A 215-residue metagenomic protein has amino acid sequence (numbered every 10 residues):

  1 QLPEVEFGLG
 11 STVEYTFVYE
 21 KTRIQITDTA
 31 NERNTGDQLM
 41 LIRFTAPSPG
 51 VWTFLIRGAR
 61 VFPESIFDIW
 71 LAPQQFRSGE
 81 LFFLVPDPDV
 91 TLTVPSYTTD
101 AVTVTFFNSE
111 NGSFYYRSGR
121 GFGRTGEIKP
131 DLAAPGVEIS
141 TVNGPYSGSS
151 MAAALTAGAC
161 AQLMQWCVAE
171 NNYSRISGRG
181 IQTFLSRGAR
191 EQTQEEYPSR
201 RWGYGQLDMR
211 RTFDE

Functional and structural regions predicted by a protein language model:
Q1, G136-R200, Q206: Hydrolase catalytic cores
Q1-L2, E6-N31, L84-Q165, R211: Extracellular S/T/G-rich loop segment that most often corresponds to the catalytic His/Ser-adjacent loop
V18-A59, F67-A72: Beta-sandwich interaction modules
S48, R60-F62, G123, E138: Residues that cap or initiate secondary-structure elements
G50-T53, R117, N143, Y204: Broad hydrophobic/π-residue packing in well-ordered secondary structure
F62-P88, F106: Long, charge-dense accessory insertions within large macromolecular proteins
Y97, T183, R187, R211-D214: Charged/polar, solvent-exposed surface patches and flexible loops
R201-E215: Carbohydrate-binding/catalytic loop surfaces
